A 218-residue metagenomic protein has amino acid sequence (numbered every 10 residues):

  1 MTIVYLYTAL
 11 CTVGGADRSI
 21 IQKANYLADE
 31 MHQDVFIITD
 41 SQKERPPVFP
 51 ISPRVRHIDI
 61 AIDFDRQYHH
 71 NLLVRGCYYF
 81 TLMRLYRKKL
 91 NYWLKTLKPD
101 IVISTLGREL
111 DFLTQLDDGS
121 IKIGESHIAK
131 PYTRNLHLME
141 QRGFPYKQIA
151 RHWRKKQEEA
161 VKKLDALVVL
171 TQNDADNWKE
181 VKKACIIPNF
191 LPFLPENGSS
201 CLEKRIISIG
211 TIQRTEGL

Functional and structural regions predicted by a protein language model:
V4, S199-E216: Conserved donor-binding/catalytic core segment of Leloir-type glycosyltransferases
Y5-V13, Y26, E30-C77, N177: N-terminal strand-loop element at the rim of the active site of nucleotide-sugar-dependent glycosyltransferases
Y7-Q22, R214-E216: A short, glycine/small-residue-rich beta-strand->loop->alpha-helix junction that serves as a flexible
K88-K95, K130, F144-A166: Membrane-proximal helix-turn-helix segments that form the acceptor-binding/catalytic region of lipid-linked
L90-E109, I123: Short N-terminal targeting/anchoring amphipathic segment
I101-I103, L116-L136: Active-site proximal beta-strand in glycosyltransferases
S104, V169-L170: Short beta-strand scaffold positions
N173, F190: Carbohydrate-associated surface elements
